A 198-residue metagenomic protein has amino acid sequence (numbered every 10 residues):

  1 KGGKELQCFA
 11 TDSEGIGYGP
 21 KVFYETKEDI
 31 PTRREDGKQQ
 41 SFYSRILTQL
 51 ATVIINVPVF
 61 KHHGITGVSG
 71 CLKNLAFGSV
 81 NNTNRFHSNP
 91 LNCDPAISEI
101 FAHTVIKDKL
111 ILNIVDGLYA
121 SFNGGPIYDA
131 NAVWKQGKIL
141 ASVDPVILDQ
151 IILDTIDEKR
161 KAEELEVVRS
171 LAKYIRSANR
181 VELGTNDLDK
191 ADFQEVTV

Functional and structural regions predicted by a protein language model:
K1-V198: Extended, low-polarity segments enriched in aliphatic/aromatic residues
